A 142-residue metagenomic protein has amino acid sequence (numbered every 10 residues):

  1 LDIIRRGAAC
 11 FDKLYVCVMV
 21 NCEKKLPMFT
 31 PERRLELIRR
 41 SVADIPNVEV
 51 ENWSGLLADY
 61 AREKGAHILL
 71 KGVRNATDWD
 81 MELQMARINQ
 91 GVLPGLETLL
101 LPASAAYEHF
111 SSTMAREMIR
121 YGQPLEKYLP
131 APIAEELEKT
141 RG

Functional and structural regions predicted by a protein language model:
L1-G142: Nucleotidyltransferase catalytic core that binds NTPs
